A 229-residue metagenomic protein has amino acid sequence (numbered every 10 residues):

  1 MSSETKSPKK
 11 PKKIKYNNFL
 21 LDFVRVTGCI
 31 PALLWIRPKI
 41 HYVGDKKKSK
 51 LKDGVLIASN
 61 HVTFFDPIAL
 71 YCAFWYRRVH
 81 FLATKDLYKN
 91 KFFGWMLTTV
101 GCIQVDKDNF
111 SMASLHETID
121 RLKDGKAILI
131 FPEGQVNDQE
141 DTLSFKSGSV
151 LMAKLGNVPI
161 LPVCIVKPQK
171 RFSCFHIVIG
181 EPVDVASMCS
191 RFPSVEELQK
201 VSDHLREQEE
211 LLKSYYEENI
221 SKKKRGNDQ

Functional and structural regions predicted by a protein language model:
M1-L56, D66-A69, G101, I177 (+2 more regions): Membrane-anchoring hydrophobic helices of lipid-metabolizing enzymes
S2-Y16, A113-Q229: Non-catalytic C-terminal accessory region of glycerolipid acyltransferases and related lyso-lipid remodeling enzymes
V24, Y88-F93, K170-F172: Short, glycine/polar-rich helix-capping loops at beta-to-alpha or helix-loop-helix junctions that flank or form
L34, A73, R121: Conserved catalytic core of Hanks-type protein kinase domains
P38, R77-V79, V100, K126 (+1 more regions): A structural micro-motif
P38-H41, F110-L115: Glycine-rich, highly charged phosphate/nucleotide-binding loops
Y42, M96-L97, I160, I179: Structural signal for hydrophobic
S49-N109: Catalytic core of membrane glycerolipid acyltransferases/transacylases, capturing the structured, soluble-facing
